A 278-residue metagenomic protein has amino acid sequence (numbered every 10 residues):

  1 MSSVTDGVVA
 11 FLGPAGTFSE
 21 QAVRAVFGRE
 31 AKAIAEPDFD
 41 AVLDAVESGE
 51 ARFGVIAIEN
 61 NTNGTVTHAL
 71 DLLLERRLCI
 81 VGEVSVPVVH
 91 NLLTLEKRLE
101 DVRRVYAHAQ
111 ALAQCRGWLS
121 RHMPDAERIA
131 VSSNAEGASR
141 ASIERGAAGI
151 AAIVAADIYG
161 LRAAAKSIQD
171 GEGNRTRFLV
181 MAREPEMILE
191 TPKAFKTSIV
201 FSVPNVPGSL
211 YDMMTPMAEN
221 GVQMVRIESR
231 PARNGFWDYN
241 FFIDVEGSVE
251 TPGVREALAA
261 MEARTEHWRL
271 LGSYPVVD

Functional and structural regions predicted by a protein language model:
M1-D278: Domain-level signature for soluble enzymes in the chorismate/prephenate branch of the shikimate pathway
